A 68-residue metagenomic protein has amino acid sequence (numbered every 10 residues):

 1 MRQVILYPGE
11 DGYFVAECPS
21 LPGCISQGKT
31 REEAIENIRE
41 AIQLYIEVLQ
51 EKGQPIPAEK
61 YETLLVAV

Functional and structural regions predicted by a protein language model:
M1-I5, E36-V68: Short, charged, surface-exposed hinge/linker loops at domain edges that act as mobile lids or interdomain connectors
L6-L21: Short aromatic-glycine-(Arg/Gly/Cys) micro-motifs in beta-strand/loop hairpins
P22-R31: A short, exposed loop/beta-hairpin motif centered on an aromatic-Gly-Thr core
